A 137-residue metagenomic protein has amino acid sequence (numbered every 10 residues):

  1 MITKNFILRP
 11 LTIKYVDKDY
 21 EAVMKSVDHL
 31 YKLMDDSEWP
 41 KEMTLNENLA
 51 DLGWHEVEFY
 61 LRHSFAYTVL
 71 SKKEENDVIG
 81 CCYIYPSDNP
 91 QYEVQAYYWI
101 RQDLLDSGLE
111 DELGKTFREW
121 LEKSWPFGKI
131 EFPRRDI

Functional and structural regions predicted by a protein language model:
M1-L104, K115-T116, W120-I137: GNAT-family acyltransferases
G108: Phosphate/ribose-recognition catalytic cores of enzymes acting on nucleotide-derived substrates
